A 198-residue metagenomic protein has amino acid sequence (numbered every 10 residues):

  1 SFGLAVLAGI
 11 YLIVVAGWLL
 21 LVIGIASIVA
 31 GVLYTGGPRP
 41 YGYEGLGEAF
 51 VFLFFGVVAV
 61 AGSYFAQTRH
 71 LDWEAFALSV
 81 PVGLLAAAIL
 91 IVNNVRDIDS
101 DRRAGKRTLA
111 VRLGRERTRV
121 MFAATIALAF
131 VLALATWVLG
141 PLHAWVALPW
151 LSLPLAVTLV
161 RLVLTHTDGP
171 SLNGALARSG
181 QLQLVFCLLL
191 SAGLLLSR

Functional and structural regions predicted by a protein language model:
S1-A16, K106-L142, G180-L189: Multi-pass membrane catalytic core of lipid/isoprenoid biosynthesis enzymes
S1-H70: Intramembrane alpha-helical segments
L20-V32, E74-V92: Membrane-embedded alpha-helical segments that form the functional core of polytopic membrane enzymes, especially those
L21-I25, A49-L53, F76-V80, R119-A123 (+1 more regions): Hydrophobic alpha-helical transmembrane segments
V32, E44, T158-C187: Interfacial loop-to-transmembrane junctions
A49-Y64, V82, V111-R115, A177-L190: Small-residue-rich segments of transmembrane alpha-helices in multi-pass membrane proteins, especially helix faces
L90-R115, V160-G174: Cytosolic, membrane-interface loops and tails of multi-pass inner-membrane proteins
A192-R198: Juxtamembrane boundary at the C-terminal end of a transmembrane helix
